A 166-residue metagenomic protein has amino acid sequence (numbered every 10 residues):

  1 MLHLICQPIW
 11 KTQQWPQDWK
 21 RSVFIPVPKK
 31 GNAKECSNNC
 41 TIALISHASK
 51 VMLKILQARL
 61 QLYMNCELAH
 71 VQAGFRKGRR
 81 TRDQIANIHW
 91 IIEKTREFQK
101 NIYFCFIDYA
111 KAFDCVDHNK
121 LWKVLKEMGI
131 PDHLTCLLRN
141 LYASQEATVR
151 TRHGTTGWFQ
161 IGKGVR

Functional and structural regions predicted by a protein language model:
M1-R166: Conserved pre-catalytic core of RNA-dependent polymerases
